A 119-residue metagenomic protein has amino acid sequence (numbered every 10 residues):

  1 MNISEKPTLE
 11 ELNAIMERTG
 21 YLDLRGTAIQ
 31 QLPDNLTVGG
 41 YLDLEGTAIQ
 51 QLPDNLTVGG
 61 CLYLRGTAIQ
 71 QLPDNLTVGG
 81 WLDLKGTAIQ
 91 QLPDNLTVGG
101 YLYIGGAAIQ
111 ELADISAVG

Functional and structural regions predicted by a protein language model:
M1-R25: N-terminal capping/linker segments that flank leucine-rich repeat
R25-D114: Thr-biased low-complexity repeat/linker tracts and other Thr-enriched repetitive architectures
